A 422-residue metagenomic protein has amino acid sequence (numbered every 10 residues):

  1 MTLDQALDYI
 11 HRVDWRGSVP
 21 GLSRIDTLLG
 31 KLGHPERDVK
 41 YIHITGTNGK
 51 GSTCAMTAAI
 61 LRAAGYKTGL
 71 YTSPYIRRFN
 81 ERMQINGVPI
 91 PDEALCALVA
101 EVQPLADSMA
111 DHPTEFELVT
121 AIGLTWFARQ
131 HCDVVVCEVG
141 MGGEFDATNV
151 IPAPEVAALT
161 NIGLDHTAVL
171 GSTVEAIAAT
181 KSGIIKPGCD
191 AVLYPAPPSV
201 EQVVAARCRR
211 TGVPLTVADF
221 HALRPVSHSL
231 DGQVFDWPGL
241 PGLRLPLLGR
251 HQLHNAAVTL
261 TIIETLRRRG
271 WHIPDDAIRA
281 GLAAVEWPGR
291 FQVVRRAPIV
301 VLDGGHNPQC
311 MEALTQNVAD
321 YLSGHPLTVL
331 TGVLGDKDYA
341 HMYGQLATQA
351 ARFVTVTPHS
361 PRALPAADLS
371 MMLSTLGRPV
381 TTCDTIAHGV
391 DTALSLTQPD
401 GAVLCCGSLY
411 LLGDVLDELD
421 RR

Functional and structural regions predicted by a protein language model:
M1-N48, S52-K67, I76-R78, E93 (+3 more regions): N-terminal leader/targeting and accessory segments in enzymes
S18, L22, D26-R37, A63-P152 (+2 more regions): ATP-dependent carboxylate-amine ligase catalytic core
D38, V134-C137, F145-A158, I162-G163 (+2 more regions): Nucleotide phosphate-binding/pyrophosphate-handling subdomain across enzymes that bind or process nucleotide phosphates
T57-R62, F127, L266, L373: Hydrophobic alpha-helical packing residues
Y71, Y194-P195, R207-S229, L245-R250 (+6 more regions): Beta-strand->loop->alpha-helix junctions that form or flank phosphate-binding loops in nucleotide-handling enzymes
A110-D111, L118, H131-E138, P154-G239 (+2 more regions): Acidic, Mg2+-coordinating active-site environments of NTP-dependent enzymes
Y194-R207, G212-T216, L230-V234, I299-V300 (+2 more regions): C-terminal helical cap/extension that packs against the catalytic core of soluble nucleotide-cofactor enzymes
S408: Active-site-proximal loop/hinge segments that shape catalytic or ion-binding/gating pockets
